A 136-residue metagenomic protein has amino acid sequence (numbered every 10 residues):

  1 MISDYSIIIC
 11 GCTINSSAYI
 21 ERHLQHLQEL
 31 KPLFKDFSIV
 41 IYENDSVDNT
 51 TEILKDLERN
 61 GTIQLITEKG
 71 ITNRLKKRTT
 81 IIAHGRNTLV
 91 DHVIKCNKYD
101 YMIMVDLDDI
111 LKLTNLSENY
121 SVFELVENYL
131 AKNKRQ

Functional and structural regions predicted by a protein language model:
Y5-G11, L27, F37-I41, L89: Hydrophobic targeting segments
S16-K31: Short, well-formed alpha-helical segments that are part of the catalytic scaffolds of diverse glycosyltransferases
Y19-E21, D48-D56: Acidic helix N-cap motif at the loop->helix transition within catalytic regions of sugar-transfer enzymes
R22, H26, I53, H84 (+2 more regions): Alpha-helical elements of Rossmann-like donor-binding domains used by nucleotide-donor carbohydrate transfer enzymes
Y42-E52, K69-G70, D109: A conserved acidic beta->alpha catalytic loop
I53-Y99: Active-site-proximal specificity loops/subdomain of glycosyltransferases
D91, N97-L113: Short beta-strand-to-loop acidic/aromatic patch adjacent to the donor-nucleotide binding site
L111-Q136: Conserved donor-nucleotide/metal-binding helix-loop-beta segment in metal-dependent transferases, i.e., the alpha-helix
